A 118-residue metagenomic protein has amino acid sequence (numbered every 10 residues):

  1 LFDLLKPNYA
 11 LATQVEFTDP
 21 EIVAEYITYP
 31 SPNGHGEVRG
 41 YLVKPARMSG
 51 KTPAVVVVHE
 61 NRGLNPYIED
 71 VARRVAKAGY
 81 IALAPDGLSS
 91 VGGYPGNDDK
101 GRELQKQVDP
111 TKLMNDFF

Functional and structural regions predicted by a protein language model:
L1-P30, V38: An N-terminal hydrophobic leader/cap segment in hydrolases
Y26-F118: Serine-hydrolase catalytic machinery in alpha/beta-hydrolase-like enzymes
